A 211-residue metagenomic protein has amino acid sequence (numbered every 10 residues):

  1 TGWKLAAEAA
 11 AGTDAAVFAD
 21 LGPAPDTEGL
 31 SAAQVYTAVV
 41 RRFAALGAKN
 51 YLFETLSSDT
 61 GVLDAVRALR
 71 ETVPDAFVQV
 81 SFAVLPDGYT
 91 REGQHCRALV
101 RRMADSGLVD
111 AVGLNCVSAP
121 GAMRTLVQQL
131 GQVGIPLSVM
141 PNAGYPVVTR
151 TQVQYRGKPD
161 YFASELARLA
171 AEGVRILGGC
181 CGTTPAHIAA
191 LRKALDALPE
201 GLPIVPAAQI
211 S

Functional and structural regions predicted by a protein language model:
T1-S211: Domain-level signal for soluble alpha/beta catalytic cores
